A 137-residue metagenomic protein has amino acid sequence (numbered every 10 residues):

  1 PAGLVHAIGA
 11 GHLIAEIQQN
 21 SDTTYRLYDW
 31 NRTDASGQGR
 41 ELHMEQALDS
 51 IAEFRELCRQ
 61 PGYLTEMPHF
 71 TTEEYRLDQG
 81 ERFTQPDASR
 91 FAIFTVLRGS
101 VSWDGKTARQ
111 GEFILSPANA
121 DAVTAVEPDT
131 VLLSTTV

Functional and structural regions predicted by a protein language model:
P1-G3, N119, V137: Short, surface-exposed secondary-structure boundary micro-motifs
L4-A10, I14-Q18, F83-Q85, W103-D104 (+1 more regions): Short beta-strand His + acidic residue motifs that chelate non-heme Fe in jelly-roll/DSBH and cupin folds
V5, I14-E16, T72-E74, I93 (+1 more regions): Conserved hydrophobic/aromatic beta-strand scaffold that supports enzyme active sites
A7-R32, P128-V137: A short hydrophobic beta-strand segment most commonly corresponding to one strand of the jelly-roll/cupin
G11, D78-D104, Q110: Glycine- and acidic-residue-biased ligand/ion/polar-headgroup-sensing regions
Y25-F91: C-terminal amphipathic alpha-helical segment
Y75, G99, G111, V123 (+1 more regions): Hydrophobic, well-ordered secondary-structure elements that form the walls of internal hydrophobic environments
S102-A122: Short acidic-glycine-tyrosine-enriched beta hairpin
